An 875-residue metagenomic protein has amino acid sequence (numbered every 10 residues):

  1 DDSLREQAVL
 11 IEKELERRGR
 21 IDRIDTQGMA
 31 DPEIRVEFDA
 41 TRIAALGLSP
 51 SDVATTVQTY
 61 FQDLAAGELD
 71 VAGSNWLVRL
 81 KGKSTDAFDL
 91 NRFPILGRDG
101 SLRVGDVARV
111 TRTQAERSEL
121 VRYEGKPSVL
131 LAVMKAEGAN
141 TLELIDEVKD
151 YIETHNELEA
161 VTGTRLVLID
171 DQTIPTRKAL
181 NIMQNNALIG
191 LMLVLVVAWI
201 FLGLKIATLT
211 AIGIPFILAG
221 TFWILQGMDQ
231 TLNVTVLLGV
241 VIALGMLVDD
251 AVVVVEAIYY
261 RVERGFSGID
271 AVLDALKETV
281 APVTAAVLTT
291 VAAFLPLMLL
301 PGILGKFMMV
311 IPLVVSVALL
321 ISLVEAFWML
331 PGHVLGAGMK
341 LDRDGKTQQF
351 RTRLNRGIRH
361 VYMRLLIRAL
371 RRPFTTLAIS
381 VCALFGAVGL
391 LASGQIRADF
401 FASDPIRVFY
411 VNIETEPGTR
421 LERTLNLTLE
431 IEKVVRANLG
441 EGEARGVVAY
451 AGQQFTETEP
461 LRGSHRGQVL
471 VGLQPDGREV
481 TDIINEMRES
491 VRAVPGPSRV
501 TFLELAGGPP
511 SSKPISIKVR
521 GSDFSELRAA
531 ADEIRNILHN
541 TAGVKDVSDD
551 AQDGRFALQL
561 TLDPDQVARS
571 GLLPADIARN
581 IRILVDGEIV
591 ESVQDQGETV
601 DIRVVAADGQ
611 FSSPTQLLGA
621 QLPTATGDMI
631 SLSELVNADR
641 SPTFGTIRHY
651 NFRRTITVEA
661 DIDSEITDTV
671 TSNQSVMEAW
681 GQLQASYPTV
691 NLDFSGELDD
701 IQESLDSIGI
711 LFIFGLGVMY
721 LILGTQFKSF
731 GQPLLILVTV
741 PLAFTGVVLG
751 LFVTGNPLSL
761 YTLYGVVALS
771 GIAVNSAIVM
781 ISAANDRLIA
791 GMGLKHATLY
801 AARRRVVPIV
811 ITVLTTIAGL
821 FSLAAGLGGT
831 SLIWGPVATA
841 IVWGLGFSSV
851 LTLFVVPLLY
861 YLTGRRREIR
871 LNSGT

Functional and structural regions predicted by a protein language model:
D2-A30, D52, A398-G472, E486-E489 (+1 more regions): Extracytoplasmic/periplasmic
E12-I189, W199, V255, R535-G715 (+3 more regions): Extracytoplasmic/periplasmic membrane-proximal domains and adjacent transmembrane bundles of envelope biogenesis
T41-Q62, A66, K81-K83, E422-P510 (+1 more regions): Solvent-exposed, membrane-proximal periplasmic/extracellular interface segments of envelope transport and secretion
I169, T176, L180, V255 (+4 more regions): Helix-loop junctions and hydrophobic alpha-helical segments within the transmembrane domains of large membrane
M192-Y260, V317, V718-R805, V810-G826 (+3 more regions): Hydrophobic transmembrane alpha-helices and their membrane-interface caps in long multi-pass transport proteins
Q230, M298-K306, V381-T419, R478 (+2 more regions): Transmembrane helices with small-residue packing motifs
L244-I258, T279-L299, K306-Q348, V469 (+4 more regions): Transmembrane alpha-helices and their membrane-interface boundaries in multi-pass membrane transporters and channels
T279, Q348-D399, I517, R803: Signature of alpha-helical transmembrane segments and their immediate interfacial
